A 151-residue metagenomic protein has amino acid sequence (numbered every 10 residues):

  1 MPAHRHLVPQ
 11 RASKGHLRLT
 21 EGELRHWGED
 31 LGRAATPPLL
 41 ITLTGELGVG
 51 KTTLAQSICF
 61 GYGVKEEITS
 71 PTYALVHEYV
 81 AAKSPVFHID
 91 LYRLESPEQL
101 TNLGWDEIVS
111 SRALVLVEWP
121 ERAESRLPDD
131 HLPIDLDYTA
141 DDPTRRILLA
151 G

Functional and structural regions predicted by a protein language model:
P2-L19, F60, E95-T101, D106-G151: Short phosphate-coordinating micro-motif centered on Lys-Gly-acidic
R25-A34: Pre-Walker A adenine-sensing motif
L40-T42: Short hydrophobic/aromatic beta-strand immediately N-terminal to the Walker A/P-loop
T44-E46: P-loop (Walker A) phosphate-binding loop of NTP-binding proteins
K51: Conserved lysine of the Walker
V64-Y79: Short beta-strand-centered segment that lines the nucleotide-binding/catalytic pocket of NTP-utilizing
V86-S96: Switch II (G3) loop of P-loop NTPases
